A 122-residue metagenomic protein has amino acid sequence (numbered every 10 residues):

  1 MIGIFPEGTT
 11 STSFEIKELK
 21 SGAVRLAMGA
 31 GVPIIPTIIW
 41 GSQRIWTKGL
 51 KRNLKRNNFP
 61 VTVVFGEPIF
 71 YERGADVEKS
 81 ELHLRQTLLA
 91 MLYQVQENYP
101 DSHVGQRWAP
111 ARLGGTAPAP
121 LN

Functional and structural regions predicted by a protein language model:
M1, T12-D76, G105, P110-A111 (+1 more regions): A cross-family acyltransferase "interaction/gating" segment
I2-P6: Generic beta-sheet signal
E7-S11: Short glycine-rich anion-binding loops that position phosphate/pyrophosphate groups of nucleotides and phosphorylated
E81-A109: Charged, glycine-interspersed solvent-exposed loop segments at helix/strand-loop junctions that cap or gate access
Y99-D101, L113-N122: C-terminal amphipathic helix plus adjacent low-complexity, charged tail appended to glycosyltransferase catalytic
